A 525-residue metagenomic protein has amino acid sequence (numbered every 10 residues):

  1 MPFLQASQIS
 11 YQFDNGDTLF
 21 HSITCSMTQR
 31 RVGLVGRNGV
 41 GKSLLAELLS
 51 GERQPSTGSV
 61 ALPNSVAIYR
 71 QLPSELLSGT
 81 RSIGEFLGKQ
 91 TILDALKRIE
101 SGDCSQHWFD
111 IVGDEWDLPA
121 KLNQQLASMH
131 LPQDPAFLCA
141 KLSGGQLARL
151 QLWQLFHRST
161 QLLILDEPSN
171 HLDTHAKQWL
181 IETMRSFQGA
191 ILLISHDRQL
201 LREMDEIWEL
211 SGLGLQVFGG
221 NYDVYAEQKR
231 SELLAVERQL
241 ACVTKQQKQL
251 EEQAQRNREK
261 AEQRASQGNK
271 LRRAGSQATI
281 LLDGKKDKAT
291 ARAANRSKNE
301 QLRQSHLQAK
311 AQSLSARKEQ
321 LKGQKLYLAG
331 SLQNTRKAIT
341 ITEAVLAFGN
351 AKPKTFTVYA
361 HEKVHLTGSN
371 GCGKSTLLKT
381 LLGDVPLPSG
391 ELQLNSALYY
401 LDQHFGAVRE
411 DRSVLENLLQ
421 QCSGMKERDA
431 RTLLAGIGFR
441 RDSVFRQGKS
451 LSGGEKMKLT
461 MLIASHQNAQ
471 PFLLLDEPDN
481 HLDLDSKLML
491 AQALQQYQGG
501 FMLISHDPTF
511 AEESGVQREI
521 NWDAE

Functional and structural regions predicted by a protein language model:
M1-Q12, I92-G145, Q228-F348: Coupling and communication elements adjacent to P-loop NTPase active sites across diverse families
A6-I9, D17-R30, G58, I341-V364 (+1 more regions): Conserved beta-strand
T28-V32, L44-F109, A360-K363, G368-S369 (+3 more regions): ABC ATPase nucleotide-binding domain signature region
V40, S82, L210-R238, C242-K245 (+1 more regions): Conserved beta-strand-loop-alpha-helix hinge in the C-terminal portion of ABC ATPase nucleotide-binding domains
E75-G144, Q403-P471: ABC-family P-loop ATPase nucleotide-binding domains
G144-I164, G454-L475, L490: GG-anchored amphipathic helix commonly corresponding to the ABC/SMC/Rad50 NBD signature/C-loop
E167-P168, H175, Q447, Q470 (+3 more regions): Walker B catalytic motif
D197-E203, V224, D507-S514, R518: Conserved H-loop
